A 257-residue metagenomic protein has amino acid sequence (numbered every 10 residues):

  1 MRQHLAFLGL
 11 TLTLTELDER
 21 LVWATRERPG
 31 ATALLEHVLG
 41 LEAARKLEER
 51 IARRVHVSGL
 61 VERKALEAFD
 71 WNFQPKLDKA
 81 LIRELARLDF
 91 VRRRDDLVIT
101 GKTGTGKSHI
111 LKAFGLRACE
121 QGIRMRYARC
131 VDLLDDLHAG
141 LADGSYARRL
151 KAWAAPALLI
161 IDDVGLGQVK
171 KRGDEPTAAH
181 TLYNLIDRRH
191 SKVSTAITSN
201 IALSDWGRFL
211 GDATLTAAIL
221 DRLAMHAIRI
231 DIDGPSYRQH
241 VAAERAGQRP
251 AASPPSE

Functional and structural regions predicted by a protein language model:
R2-E62: Interdomain "pre-motor" coupling segment immediately N-terminal to P-loop NTPase/helicase cores
Q3, E19-W23, A68, D96-T100 (+1 more regions): Short hinge/gating elements
F69, L111, R129: Conserved hydrophobic/aromatic pocket- or pore-lining residues that grip, position, or stack substrates in active sites
F69-E84: N-terminal pre-P-loop "Q-motif" helix
A86-R94: Phosphate-binding P-loop
R94-I110: Walker A/P-loop nucleotide-binding motif
A113, R117: Active-site signature of alpha/beta-hydrolase-fold catalytic machinery across serine- and Asp/Cys-nucleophile hydrolases
I123-A128, D132-L158, V164-E257: Replace "adjacent to P-loop NTPase cores in ATP/GTP-dependent enzymes" with "adjacent to NTP-binding cores
